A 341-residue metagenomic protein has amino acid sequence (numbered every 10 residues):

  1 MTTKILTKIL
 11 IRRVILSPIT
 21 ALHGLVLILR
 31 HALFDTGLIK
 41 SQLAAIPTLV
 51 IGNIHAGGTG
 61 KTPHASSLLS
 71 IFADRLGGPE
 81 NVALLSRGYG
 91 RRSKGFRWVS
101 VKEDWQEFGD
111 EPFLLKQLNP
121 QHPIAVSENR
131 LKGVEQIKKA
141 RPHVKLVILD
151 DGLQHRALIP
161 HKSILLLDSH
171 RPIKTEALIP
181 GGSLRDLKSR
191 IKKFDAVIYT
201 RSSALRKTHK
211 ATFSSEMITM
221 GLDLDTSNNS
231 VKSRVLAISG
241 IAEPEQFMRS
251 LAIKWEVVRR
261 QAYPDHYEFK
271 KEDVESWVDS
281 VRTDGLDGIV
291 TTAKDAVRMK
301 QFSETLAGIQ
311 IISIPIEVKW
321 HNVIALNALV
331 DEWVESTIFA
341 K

Functional and structural regions predicted by a protein language model:
M1-P47: A transmembrane-helix-recognition feature enriched in membrane-embedded lipid enzymes and envelope glyco-/phospholipid
T2, L6, G77-P79, R156-K341: ATP-dependent carboxylate-amine ligase
L22, T62, L115, D150 (+3 more regions): Residue-level signal for inorganic ion chemistry
H31-V101, L205-R206: Walker A (P-loop) phosphate-binding motif
T48, N81-A83, P123, K145-I148 (+2 more regions): Residue-level preference for the first positions of well-ordered beta-strands
S66, S70-D74, Q117, Q136-K139 (+3 more regions): Short, well-ordered alpha-helices that flank and scaffold nucleotide-derived cofactor binding pockets
G88-F213, M217: Phosphate/Mg2+-binding loops and adjacent switch elements in nucleotide/diphosphate-handling enzyme cores
